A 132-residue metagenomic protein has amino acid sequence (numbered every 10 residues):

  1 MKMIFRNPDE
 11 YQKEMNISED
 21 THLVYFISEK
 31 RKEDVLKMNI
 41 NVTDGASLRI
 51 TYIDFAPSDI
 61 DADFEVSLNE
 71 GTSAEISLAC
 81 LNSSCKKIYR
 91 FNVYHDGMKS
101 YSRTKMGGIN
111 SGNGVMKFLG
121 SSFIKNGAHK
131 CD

Functional and structural regions predicted by a protein language model:
K2-D132: Conserved beta-strand/loop scaffold segments within soluble protein domains that form the structured core and edges
